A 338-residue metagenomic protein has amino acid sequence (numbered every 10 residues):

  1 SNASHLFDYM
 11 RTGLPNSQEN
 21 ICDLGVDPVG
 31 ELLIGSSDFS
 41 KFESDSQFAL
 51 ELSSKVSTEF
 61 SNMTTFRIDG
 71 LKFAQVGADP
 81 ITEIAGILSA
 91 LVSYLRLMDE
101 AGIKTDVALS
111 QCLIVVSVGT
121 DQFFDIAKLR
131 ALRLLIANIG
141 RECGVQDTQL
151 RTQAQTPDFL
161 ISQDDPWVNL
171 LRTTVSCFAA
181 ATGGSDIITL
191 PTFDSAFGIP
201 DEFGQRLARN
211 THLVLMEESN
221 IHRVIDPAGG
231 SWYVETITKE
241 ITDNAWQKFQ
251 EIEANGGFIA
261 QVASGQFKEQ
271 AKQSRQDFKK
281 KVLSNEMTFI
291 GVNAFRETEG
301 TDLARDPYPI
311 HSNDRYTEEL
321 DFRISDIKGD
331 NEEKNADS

Functional and structural regions predicted by a protein language model:
S1-S117, P191, E333: Catalytic alpha/beta active-site cores
T12-C22, T58-N62, R96-L109, L135-Q149 (+3 more regions): Secondary-structure transition/capping motifs at alpha-helix termini and the adjoining loop/turn into the next element
D27-V29, D69-A74, A108-S117, Q149-F159 (+4 more regions): A glycine-rich phosphate-binding loop feature that marks nucleotide/adenosyl-phosphate handling sites
N62-V92, T182-S231, E235-A245: Mobile "lid/hinge" segments at catalytic clefts and subdomain interfaces of large enzymes
A78-I84, G119-A131, D158-L171, G198-A208 (+2 more regions): Short glycine/threonine-rich loop-to-helix capping motif typified by GTGT followed within a few residues by an Asp-Pro
E83-L91, L95-Q153, V168, Q250: Gly/Pro-rich turn-and-neighbor structural signature
N169-T189, D194, S231, G257-I259 (+3 more regions): Conserved phosphate/anionic-ligand binding catalytic regions in large, soluble enzymes, centered on
R206, N210-S338: Catalytic-core signal marking the mid-to-C-terminal active-site face
